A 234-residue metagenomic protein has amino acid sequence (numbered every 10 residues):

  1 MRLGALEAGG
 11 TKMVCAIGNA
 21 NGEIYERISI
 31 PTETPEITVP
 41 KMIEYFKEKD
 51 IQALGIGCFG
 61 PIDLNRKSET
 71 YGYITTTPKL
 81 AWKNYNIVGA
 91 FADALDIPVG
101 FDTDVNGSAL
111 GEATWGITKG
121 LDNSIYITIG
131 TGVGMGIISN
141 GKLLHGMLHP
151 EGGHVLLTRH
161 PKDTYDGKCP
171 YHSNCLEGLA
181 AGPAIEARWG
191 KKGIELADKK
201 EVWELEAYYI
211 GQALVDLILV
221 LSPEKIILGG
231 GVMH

Functional and structural regions predicted by a protein language model:
M1-L54, I62-Y71, G89-V99, G111-N123 (+3 more regions): ATP-binding/phosphotransfer module of carbohydrate and carboxylate kinases, centering on a glycine-rich
E7, D104, G130: Active-site glycine-centered loops adjacent to acidic/histidine catalytic or metal-binding residues that shape
T11-K12, G130-G132: Short, small/polar residue-rich loop motifs at catalytic or cofactor-binding pockets
S29, K79, L148-H149: Short clusters of small/polar residues that mark proteolytic maturation junctions
F59: Conserved NAD(P)H cofactor-binding loop of Rossmann-fold oxidoreductase domains
E69-K83: A charged helix-plus-loop insertion that forms the helical arch/lid used to bind and gate nucleic-acid substrates
V99-G107: General beta-strand structural signal in soluble alpha/beta enzymes
V105, V133, G231-V232: Active-site metal-binding loops of divalent metal-dependent hydrolases
